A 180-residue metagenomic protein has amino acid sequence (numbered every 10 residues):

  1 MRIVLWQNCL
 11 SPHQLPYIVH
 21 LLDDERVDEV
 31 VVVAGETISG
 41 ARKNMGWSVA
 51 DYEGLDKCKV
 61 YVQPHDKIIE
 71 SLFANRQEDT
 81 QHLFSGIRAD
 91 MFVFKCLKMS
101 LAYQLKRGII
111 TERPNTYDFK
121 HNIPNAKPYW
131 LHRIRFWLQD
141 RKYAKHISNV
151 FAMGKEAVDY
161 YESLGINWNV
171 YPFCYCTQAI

Functional and structural regions predicted by a protein language model:
M1-D56, Q77-E78, L105: N-terminal subdomain of nucleotide-sugar transferases
R2, Q81-L83, N149: Structural motif
W6-L10, A34-T37, P64, F84-A89 (+1 more regions): Structural motif
P12-L15, H82-H121, K155-A157: An aromatic- and histidine-rich active-site surface loop
E53-F73: Glycine-rich, highly charged phosphate/nucleotide-binding loops
I68-E78, L138-D140: Short, well-structured alpha-helical segments in soluble
Y129-V150: Membrane-proximal helix-turn-helix segments that form the acceptor-binding/catalytic region of lipid-linked
K145-I180: Donor nucleotide-sugar binding/catalytic pocket of nucleotide-sugar-dependent glycosyltransferases
